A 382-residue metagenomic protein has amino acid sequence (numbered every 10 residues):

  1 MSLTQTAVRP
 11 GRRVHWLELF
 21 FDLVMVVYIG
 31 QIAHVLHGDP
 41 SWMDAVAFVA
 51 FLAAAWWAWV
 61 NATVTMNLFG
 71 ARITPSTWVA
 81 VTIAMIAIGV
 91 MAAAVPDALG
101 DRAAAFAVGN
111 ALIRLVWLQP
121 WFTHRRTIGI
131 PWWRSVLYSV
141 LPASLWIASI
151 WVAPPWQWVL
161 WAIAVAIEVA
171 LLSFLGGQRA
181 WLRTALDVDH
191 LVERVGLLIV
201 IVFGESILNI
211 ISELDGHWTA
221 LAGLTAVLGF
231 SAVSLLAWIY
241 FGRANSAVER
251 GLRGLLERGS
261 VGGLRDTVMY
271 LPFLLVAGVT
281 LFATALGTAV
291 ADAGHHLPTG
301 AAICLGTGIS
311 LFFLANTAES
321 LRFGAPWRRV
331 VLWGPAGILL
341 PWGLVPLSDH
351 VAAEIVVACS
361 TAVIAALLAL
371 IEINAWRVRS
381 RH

Functional and structural regions predicted by a protein language model:
M1-H15, L19, V24, G30 (+8 more regions): Predominantly late transmembrane helices and immediately cytosolic-facing juxtamembrane segments
H37-V46: Extracellular/periplasmic helix-loop-helix junction of adjacent transmembrane segments in MFS-like secondary
P155-L160, H350-T361: Loop-to-transmembrane alpha-helix initiation sites
G324-P326, L344-V357: Membrane-helix boundary connector in multi-pass membrane proteins
I364: Residues lining hydrophobic/aromatic ligand-binding pockets adjacent to catalytic sites
